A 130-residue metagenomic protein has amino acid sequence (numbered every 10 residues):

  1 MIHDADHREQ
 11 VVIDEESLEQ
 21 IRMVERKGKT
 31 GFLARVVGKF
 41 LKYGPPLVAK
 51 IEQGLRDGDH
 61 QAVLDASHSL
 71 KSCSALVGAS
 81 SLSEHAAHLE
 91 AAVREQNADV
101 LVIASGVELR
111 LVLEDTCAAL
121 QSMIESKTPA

Functional and structural regions predicted by a protein language model:
M1-D65, S69-A130: Two-component system phosphorelay core
